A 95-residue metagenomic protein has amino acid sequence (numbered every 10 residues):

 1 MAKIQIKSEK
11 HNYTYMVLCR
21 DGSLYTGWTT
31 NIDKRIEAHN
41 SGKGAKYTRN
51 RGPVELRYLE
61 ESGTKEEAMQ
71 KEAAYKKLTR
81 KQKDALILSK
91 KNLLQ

Functional and structural regions predicted by a protein language model:
M1-G44, R49-P53, L59-K76, R80 (+1 more regions): GIY-YIG nuclease catalytic motif and its immediate N-terminal context
A85-L88: Flexible, glycine/charge-rich interdomain/linker segments that couple and regulate nucleotide signaling catalytic cores
